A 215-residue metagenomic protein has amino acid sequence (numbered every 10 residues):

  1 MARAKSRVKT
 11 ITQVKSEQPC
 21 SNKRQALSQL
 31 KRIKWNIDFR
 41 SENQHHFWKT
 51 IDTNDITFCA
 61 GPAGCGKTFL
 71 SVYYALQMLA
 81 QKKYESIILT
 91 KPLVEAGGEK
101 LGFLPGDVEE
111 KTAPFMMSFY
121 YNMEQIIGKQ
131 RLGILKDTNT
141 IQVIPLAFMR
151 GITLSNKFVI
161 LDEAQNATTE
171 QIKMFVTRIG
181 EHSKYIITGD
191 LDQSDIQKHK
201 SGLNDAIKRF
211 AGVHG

Functional and structural regions predicted by a protein language model:
A2-Q13, N22-N36, E42-L161, Q165-G215: Conserved helicase motor core of SF1/SF2 NTP-dependent helicases
